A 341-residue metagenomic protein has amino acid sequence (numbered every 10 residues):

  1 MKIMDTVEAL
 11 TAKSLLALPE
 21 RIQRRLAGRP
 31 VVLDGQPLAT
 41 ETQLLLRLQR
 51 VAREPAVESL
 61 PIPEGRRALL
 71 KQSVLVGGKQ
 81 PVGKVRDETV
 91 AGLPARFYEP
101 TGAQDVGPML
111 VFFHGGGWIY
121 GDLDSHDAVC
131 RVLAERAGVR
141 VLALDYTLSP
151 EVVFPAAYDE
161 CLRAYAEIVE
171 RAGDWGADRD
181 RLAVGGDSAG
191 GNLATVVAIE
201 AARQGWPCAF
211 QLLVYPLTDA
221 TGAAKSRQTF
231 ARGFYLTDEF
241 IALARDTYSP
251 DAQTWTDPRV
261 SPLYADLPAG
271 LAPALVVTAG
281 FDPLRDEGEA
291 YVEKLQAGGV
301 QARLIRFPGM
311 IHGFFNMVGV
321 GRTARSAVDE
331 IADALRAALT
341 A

Functional and structural regions predicted by a protein language model:
M1-F97, T340-A341: A glycine/proline-hinged amphipathic helix-loop "lid/cap" segment that gates access to hydrophobic ligand pockets
T6-L16, K84-A341: Alpha/beta-hydrolase superfamily serine-hydrolase fold, recognizing
